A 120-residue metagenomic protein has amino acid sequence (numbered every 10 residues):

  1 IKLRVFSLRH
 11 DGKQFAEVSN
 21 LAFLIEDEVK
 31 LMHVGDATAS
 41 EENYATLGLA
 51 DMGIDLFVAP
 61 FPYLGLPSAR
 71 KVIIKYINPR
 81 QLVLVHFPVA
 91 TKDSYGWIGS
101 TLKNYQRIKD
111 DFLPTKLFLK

Functional and structural regions predicted by a protein language model:
I1-K2, E17, T46-G48, K71-K120: Binuclear metal-ion centers of metallo-dependent hydrolases, dominated by the metallo-beta-lactamase
I1-M52, L64, L113-K120: Core dinuclear metal-dependent hydrolase active-site scaffold
M32-A37, L56-P62, R80-P88, D93: Active-site neighborhood of phospho(di)ester-bond hydrolases with catalytic His/Asp-centered motifs
S40, G65-L66, N78, N104: Serine/threonine-rich low-complexity intrinsically disordered regions
I54-V72: A short, conserved beta-to-alpha structural element at the edge of catalytic cores that scaffolds binding
